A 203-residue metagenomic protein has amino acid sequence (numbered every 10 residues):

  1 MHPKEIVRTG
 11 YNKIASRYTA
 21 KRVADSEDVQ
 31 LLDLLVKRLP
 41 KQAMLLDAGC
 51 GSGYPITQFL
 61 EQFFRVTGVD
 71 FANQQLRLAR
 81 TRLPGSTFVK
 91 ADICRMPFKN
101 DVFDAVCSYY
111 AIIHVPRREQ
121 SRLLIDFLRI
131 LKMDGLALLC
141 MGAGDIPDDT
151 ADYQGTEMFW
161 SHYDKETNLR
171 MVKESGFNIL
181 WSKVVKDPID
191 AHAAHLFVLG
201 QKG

Functional and structural regions predicted by a protein language model:
M1-P40, D145: Conserved class I S-adenosyl-L-methionine
L46, S52-R95: Class I SAM-dependent methyltransferase SAM/SAH-binding core
C94-V106: A short acidic, Gly/Pro-enriched loop at the edge of an enzyme's catalytic core that lines a small-molecule cofactor
S121-M133: A short glycine-rich, Lys/Arg-flanked "PGG" loop and its adjoining helix->strand segment in the class I
D134-M141: Conserved beta-strand signature within the Rossmann-like core of class I S-adenosyl-L-methionine
G142-F159: Short, glycine-/aromatic-enriched active-site segment of Class I SAM-dependent methyltransferases
W160-G176: Short alpha-helix
P188-G203: Core SAM-dependent methyltransferase catalytic element
